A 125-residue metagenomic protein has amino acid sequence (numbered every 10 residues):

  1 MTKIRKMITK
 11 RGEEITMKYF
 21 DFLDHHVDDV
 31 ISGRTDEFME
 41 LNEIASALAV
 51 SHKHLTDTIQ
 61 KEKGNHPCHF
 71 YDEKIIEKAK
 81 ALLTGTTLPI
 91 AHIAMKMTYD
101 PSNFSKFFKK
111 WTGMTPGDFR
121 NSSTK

Functional and structural regions predicted by a protein language model:
M1-K10: Compact structured core domains
T2, A49-K53, K78: Short C-terminal domain-edge/linker segments immediately following a structured domain
K10-L48, H69-T87: A short, Lys/Arg-enriched amphipathic alpha-helix from helix-turn-helix/homeodomain DNA-binding modules
S32, R120-N121: Short, hydrophobic secondary-structure boundary micro-motifs
N42-F70, K96-D118: Basic/polar phosphate-binding segments, predominantly the helix-turn-helix DNA-binding elements of transcriptional
E62-Y99, S122-K125: Terminal helix-turn-helix DNA-binding modules in bacterial transcription factors
